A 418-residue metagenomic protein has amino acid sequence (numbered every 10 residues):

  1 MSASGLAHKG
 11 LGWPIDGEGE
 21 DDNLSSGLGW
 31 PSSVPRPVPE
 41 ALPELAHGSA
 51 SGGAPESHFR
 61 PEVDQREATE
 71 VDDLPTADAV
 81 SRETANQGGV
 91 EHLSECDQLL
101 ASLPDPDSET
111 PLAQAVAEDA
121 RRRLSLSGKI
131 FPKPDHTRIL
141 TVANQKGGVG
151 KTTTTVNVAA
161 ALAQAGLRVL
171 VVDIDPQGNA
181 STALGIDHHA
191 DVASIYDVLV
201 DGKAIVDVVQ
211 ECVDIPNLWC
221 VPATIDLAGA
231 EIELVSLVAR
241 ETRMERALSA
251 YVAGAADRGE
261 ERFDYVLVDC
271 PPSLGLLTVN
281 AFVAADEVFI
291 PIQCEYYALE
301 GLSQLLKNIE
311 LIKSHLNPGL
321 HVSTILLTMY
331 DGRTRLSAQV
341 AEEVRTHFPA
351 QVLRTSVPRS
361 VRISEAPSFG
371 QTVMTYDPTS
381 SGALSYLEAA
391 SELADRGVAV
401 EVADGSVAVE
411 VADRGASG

Functional and structural regions predicted by a protein language model:
S2-G418: P-loop NTP-binding core
